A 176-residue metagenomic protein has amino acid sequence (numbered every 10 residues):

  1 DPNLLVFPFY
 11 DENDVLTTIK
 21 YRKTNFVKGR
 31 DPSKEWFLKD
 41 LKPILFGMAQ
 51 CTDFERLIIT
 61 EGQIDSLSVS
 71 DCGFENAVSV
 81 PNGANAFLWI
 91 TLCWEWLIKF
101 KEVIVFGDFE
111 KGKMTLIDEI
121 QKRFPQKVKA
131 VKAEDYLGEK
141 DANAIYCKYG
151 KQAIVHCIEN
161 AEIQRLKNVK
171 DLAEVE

Functional and structural regions predicted by a protein language model:
D1-K101, L116: Phosphate-handling DNA/RNA-contact segment within nucleic-acid enzymes
P2-V15, R56-I59, T91-G107, M114-E176: Replication-associated primase and helicase/ATPase modules
Q63, G83, E110-K111, Y136: Short, surface-exposed acidic/glycine-rich loop or hinge patches that mediate macromolecular interfaces
V80-P81, F106-D108: Conserved beta-strand segments of the P-loop GTPase G domain that flank and frequently precede/overlap
